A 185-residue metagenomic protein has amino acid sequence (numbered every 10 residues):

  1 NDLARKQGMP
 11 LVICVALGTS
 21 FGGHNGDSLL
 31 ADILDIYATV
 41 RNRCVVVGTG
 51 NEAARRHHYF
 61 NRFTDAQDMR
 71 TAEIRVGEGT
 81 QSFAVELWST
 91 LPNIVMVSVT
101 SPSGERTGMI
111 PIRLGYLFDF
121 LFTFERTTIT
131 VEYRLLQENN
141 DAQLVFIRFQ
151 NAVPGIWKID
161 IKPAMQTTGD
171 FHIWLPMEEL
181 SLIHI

Functional and structural regions predicted by a protein language model:
N1-I183: Loop-rich non-cytosolic ectodomains and luminal regions
